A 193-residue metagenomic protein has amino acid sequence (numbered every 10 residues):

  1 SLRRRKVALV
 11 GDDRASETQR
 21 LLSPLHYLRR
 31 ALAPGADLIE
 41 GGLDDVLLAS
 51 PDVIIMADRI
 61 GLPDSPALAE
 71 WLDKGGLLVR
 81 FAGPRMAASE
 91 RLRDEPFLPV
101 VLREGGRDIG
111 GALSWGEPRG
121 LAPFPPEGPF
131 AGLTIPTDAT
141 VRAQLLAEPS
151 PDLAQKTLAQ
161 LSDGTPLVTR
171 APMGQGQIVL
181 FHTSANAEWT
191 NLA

Functional and structural regions predicted by a protein language model:
S1-A193: N-linked glycosylation sequons
